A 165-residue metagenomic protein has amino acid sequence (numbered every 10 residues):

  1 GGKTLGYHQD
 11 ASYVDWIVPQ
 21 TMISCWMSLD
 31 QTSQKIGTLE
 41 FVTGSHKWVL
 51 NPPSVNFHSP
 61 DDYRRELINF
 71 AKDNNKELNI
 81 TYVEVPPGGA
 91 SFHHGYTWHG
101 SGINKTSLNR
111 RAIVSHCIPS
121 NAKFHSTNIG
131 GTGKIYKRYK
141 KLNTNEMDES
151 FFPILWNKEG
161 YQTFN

Functional and structural regions predicted by a protein language model:
G1, S12, T32-Q34, H46-K47 (+2 more regions): Short, solvent-exposed loop/turn segments at secondary-structure junctions
G1-F41: Conserved double-stranded beta-helix
L5-D10, V14-I17, V83, G102-T106 (+1 more regions): Short histidine-centered beta-strand/loop micro-motifs that create catalytic or ligand/metal-coordination sites
Q9-D10, R64-L78, S107-N109, N128-R138: Short, surface-exposed loop/helix-turn segments at secondary-structure junctions that function as lids/hinges flanking
Q9-S12, W26-M27, E77-N79, T97-G100: Glycine-rich, charged/polar anion/phosphate-binding loops that engage phosphate groups from diverse ligands
Q20-W26, I36, E77-Y82, R110-V114: Extracellular structured ligand-interaction cores
T32-W98: Double-stranded beta-helix
S54, A90-F92, Y96-N165: Non-heme Fe(II)/2-oxoglutarate
